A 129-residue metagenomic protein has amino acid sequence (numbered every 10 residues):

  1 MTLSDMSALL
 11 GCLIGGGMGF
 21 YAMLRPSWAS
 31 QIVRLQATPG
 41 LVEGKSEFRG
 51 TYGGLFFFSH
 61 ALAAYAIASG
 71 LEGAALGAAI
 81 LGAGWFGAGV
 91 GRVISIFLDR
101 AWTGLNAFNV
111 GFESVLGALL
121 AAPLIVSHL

Functional and structural regions predicted by a protein language model:
D5, A101-G111: Non-cytosolic membrane-interface motifs at loop->transmembrane helix junctions
D5-L24: N-terminal signal-anchor transmembrane alpha helix
G11-L13, A75-W85: Structural signature of hydrophobic alpha-helical transmembrane segments
R25-K45: Cytosolic, membrane-interface loops and tails of multi-pass inner-membrane proteins
G44-E47, A107-A121: Small-residue-rich segments of transmembrane alpha-helices in multi-pass membrane proteins, especially helix faces
G44-I67, A83-G87: Core segments of alpha-helical transmembrane spans in multipass integral membrane proteins
F86-D99: Transmembrane alpha-helical segments of integral membrane proteins
A121-L129: Juxtamembrane boundary at the C-terminal end of a transmembrane helix
